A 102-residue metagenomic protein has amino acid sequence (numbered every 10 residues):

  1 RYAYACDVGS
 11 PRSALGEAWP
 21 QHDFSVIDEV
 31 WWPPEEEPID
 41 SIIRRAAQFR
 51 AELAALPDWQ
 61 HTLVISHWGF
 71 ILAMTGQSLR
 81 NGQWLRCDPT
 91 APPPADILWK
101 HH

Functional and structural regions predicted by a protein language model:
R1-A5, D28-W32: A short, structured active-site edge motif that brings together acidic residues
Y2-Q21, D58-Q60, L72-H102: Acidic, low-complexity terminal tails and accessory targeting/binding regions of phosphate-metabolizing enzymes
S10, D28, E35: Solvent-exposed, flexible loop/coil residues
P20-E29: Extracellular serine-dependent O-acyl
P33-R45: Alpha-helical scaffold elements lining the catalytic groove of polysaccharide deacetylases
I42-D58: A short, acidic, amphipathic alpha-helical segment used as a generic capping/interface helix at domain edges
I65-G69: Short, well-ordered beta-to-alpha junction loops that form the rim of enzyme active sites and present histidine/acidic
